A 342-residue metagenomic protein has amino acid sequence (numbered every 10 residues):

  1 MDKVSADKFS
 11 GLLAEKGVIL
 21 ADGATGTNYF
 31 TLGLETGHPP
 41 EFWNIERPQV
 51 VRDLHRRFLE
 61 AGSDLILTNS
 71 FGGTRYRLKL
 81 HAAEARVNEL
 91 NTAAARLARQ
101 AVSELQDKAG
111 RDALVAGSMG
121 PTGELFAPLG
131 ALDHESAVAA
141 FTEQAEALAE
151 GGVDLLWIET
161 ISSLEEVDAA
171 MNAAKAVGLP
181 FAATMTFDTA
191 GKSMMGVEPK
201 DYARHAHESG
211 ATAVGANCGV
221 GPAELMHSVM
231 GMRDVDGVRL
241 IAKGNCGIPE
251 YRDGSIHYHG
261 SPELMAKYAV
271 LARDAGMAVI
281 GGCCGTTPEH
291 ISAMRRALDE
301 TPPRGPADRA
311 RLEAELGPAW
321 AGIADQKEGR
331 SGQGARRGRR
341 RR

Functional and structural regions predicted by a protein language model:
M1-R342: Domain-level signal for soluble alpha/beta catalytic cores
